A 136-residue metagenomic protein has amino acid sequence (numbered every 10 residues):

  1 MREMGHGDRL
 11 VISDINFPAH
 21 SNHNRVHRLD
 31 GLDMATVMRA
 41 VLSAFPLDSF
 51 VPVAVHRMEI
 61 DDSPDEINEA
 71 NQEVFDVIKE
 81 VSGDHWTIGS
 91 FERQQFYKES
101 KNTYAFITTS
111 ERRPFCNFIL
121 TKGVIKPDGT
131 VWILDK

Functional and structural regions predicted by a protein language model:
M1-R28: Long, hydrophobic N-terminal alpha-helical segment
M4-G7, A40-D48, E73-V81, T121: Change "in soluble alpha/beta enzymes" to "in soluble alpha/beta proteins
D8-V11, V26-H27, S49-M58, H85-T87 (+2 more regions): Structural motif
I15-P18, P46-F50: Short, flexible, solvent-exposed loop/turn segments with mixed acidic/basic and small polar residues
V26-V41: Gly/Ser/Thr-rich active-site loops/lids in small-molecule metabolic enzymes that frequently grip phosphoryl groups
L29-D33, D62-E66, S110: Catalytic cores of large soluble enzymes that bind and process phosphate-bearing ligands
L47-D76: Ordered, amphipathic secondary-structure segments that act as subunit-interaction surfaces in large macromolecular
D65-K136: Glycine-rich, aromatic-bearing surface loops/beta-hairpins
